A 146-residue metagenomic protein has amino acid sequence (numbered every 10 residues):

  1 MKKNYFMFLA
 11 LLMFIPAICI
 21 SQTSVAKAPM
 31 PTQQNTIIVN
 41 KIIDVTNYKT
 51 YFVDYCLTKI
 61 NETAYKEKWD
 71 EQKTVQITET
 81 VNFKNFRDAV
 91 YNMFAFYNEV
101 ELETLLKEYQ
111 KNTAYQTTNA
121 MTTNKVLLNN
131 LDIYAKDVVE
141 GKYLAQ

Functional and structural regions predicted by a protein language model:
M1-A26: Bacterial Sec-dependent N-terminal signal peptides
A17, D54, A145-Q146: Extended, non-catalytic scaffold segments that flank or surround catalytic motifs
V25-Q76: Early exported N-terminus immediately downstream of N-terminal targeting peptides
E67-Q146: Compact alpha-helical subdomains of small soluble proteins
